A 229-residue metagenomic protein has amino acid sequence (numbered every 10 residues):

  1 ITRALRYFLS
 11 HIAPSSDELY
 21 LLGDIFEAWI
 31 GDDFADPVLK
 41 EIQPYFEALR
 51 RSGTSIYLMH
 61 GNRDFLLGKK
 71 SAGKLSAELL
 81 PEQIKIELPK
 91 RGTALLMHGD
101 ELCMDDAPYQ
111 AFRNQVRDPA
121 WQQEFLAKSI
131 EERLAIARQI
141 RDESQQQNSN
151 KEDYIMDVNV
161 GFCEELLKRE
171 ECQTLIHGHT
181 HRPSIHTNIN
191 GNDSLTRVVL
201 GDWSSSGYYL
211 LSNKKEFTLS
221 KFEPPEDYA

Functional and structural regions predicted by a protein language model:
I1-K90: Core catalytic region of metal-dependent phosphoesterases/phosphodiesterases, especially metallo-beta-lactamase-like
R6, K214, E223-A229: A structural signal for the main folded, soluble domain(s) of proteins
S10-P14, Q43-E47, E82-K85, P119-Q123 (+2 more regions): Glycine-rich loops and low-complexity Gly/Arg-rich segments that provide flexible linkers or classic glycine-based
Y20-D24, S55-N62, L96-M97, T174-H179 (+1 more regions): Active-site neighborhood of phospho(di)ester-bond hydrolases with catalytic His/Asp-centered motifs
E27-L49, Q145-L175: N-terminal short leaders/motifs
Y57-H60, D64-E170: Conserved catalytic scaffold of divalent metal-dependent phosphoesterases
F65, C103, S206, E226-Y228: Flexible, glycine-rich phosphate/dinucleotide-binding loops and adjacent beta-alpha linkers at cofactor/substrate
S76-P81, R91, D100, D106-F112 (+1 more regions): Conserved beta-sheet core of the metallophosphoesterase superfamily
